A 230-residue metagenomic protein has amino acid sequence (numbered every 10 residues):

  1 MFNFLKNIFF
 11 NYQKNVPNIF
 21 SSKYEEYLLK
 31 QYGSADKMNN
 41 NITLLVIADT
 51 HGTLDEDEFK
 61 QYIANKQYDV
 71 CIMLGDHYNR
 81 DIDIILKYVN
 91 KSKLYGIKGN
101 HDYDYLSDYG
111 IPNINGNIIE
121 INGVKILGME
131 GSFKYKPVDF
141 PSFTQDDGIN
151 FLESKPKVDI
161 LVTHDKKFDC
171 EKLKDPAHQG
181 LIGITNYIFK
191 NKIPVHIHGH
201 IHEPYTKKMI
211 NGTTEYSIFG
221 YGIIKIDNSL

Functional and structural regions predicted by a protein language model:
F2-L86, E153-K157: N-terminal active-site segment of His-dependent metallophosphoesterases
Y27-K37, T50-L54, Y95-G183: Conserved catalytic scaffold of divalent metal-dependent phosphoesterases
N40, N122, N211-G212: Short strand-coil-strand connectors
D49, C71, D76, G99 (+5 more regions): Divalent metal-coordination and catalytic microenvironments
H51-D57, H77-D83, N100-L106, K134-P137 (+3 more regions): Active-site environment of divalent metal-dependent phosphoester hydrolases
F59-Y62, I84-V89, S107-G110, K208-G212: Short, aromatic/basic amphipathic alpha-helical patches
Y68, K91-S92, G110-I111, V158 (+1 more regions): Short, well-ordered alpha-helix to beta-strand connector turns
L86-K87, K93-G96, K172-L230: Conserved beta-sheet core of the metallophosphoesterase superfamily
